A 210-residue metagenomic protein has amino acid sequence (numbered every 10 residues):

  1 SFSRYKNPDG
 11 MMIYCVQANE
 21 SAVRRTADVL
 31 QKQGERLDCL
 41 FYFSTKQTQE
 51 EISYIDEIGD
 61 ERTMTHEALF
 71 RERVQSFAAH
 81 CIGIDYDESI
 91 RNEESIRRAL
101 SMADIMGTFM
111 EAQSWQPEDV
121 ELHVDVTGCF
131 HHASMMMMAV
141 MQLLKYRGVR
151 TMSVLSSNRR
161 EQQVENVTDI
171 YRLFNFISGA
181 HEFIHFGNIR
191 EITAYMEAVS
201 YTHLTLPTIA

Functional and structural regions predicted by a protein language model:
S1-E61: N-terminal extension/subdomain marker
R24-A27, D104-M110, M137-K145: Short, well-ordered amphipathic alpha-helices
T26-D38, T63-I84, L143-M152: Structural alpha-beta junctions
G34-F43, V120-V124, M152-S153: Hydrophobic beta-strand segments of well-ordered beta-sheets in folded domains
K46-Q49, E88-S89, V126-H131: Short, internal active-site loops enriched in acidic
E51-D119: A broadly used, surface-exposed interaction patch
E121-E197: Active-site histidine-anchored catalytic micro-motif
T202-T208: Conserved small/polar residues in nucleotide/adenosyl-binding loops
